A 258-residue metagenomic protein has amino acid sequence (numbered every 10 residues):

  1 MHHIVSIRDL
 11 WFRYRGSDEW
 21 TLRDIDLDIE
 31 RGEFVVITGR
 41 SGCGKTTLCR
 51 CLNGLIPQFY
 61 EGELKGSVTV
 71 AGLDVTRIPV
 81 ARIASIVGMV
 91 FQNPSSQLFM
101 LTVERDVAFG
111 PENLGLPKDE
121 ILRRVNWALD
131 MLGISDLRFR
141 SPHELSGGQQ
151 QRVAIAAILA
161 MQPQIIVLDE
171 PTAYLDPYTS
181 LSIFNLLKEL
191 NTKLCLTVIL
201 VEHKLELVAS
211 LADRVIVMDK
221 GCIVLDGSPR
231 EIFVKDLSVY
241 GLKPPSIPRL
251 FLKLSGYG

Functional and structural regions predicted by a protein language model:
E61-L73: Conserved ABC transporter NBD signature motif
D119-D136: Conserved ABC ATPase "signature" region
S141-L145, Q149: Conserved ABC ATPase signature
Q162: Conserved catalytic motifs of ABC-family nucleotide-binding domains
I166-D169: Catalytic Walker B motif of ABC-type/P-loop ATPase nucleotide-binding domains
E202-H203: H-loop/switch region of ABC-family ATPase nucleotide-binding domains
K220-G221: Conserved ABC ATPase "signature" C-loop
